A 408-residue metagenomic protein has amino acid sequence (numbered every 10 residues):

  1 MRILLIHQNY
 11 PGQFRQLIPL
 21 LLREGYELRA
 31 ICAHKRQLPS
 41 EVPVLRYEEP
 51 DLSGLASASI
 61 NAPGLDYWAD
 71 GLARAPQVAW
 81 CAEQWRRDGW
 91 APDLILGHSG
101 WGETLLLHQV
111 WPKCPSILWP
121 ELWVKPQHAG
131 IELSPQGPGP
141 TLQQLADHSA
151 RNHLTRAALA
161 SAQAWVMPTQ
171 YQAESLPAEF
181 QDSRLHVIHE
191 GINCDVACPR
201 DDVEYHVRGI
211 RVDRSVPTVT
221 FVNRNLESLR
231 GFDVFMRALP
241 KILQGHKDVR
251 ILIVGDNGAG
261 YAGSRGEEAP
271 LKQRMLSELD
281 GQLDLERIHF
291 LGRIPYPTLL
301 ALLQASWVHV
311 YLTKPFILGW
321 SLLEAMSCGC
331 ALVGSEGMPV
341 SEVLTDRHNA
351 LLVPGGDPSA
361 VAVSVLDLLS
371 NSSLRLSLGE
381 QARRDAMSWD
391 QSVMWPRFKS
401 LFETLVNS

Functional and structural regions predicted by a protein language model:
M1-L45, P168: N-terminal subdomain of nucleotide-sugar transferases
G54-L65, C114-H153, D195, P199-R200 (+1 more regions): Acceptor-binding helix/loop patch of EC 2.4 sugar-transfer enzymes, predominantly nucleotide-sugar-dependent
Q163, Q304-I317, C330: Acidic donor-binding loop of glycosyltransferase active sites
Y171, G191: Carbohydrate-associated surface elements
R208-R230, M236-K241, I251-L252: Conserved donor-binding/catalytic core segment of Leloir-type glycosyltransferases
A259, S264-R293: Nucleotide-activated donor-binding/catalytic signature segment of Leloir-type glycosyltransferases, i.e., the conserved
R293, A301-S306: Short alpha-helical donor nucleotide-sugar binding micro-motif in glycosyltransferases
D346-R347, L351-P358, D367-S372: Conserved acidic donor-binding segment of nucleotide-sugar-dependent glycosyltransferases
